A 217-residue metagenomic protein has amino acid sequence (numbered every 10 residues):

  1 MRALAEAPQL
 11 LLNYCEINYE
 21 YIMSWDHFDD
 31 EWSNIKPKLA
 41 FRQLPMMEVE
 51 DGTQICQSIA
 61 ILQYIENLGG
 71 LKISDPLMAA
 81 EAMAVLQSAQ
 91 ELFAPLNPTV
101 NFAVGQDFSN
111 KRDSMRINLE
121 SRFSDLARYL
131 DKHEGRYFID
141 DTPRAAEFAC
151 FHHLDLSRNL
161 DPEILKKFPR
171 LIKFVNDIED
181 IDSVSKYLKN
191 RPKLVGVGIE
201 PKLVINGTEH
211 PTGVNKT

Functional and structural regions predicted by a protein language model:
M1-D113, I117-E120, I205, V214-T217: GST-like domain detector, emphasizing the conserved glutathione-binding G-site in the N-terminal thioredoxin-like
L10, C15-I17, S24, F28 (+8 more regions): A general marker of short, structured functional hotspots
Y14, L71, V104, R158-D161 (+3 more regions): Hydrophobic alpha-helical segments
L77, A84-Y187: GST-like fold's C-terminal all-alpha helical module
K186-T217: C-terminal helix/juxtamembrane-tail motif
